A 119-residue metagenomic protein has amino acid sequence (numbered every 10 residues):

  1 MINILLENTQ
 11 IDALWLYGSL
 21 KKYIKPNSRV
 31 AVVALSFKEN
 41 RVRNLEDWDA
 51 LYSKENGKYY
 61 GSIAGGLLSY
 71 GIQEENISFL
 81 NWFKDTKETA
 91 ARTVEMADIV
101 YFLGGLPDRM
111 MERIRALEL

Functional and structural regions predicted by a protein language model:
M1-M96, Y101-D108: Extended, subdomain-level signal for the structured scaffold at the beginning of enzyme domains
T93, A116-L119: Catalytic-core regions built around general acid/base machinery
P107-L117: Glycine/threonine-rich flexible loop motifs
